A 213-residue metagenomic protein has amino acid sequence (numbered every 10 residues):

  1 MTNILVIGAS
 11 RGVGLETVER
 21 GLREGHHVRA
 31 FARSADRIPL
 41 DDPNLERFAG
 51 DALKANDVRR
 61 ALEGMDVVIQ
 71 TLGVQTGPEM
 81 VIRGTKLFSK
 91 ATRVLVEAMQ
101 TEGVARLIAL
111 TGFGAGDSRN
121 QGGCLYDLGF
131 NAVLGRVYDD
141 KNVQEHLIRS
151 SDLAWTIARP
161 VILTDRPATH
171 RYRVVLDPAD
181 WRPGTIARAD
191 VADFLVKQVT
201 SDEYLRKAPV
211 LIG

Functional and structural regions predicted by a protein language model:
I4-E24: N-terminal Rossmann NAD(P)H-binding glycine-rich loop of SDR-like oxidoreductase domains
L5, D36-V94, A98-T101, T200-E203: NAD(P)H-binding glycine-rich loop region in Rossmannoid oxidoreductase-like domains and their noncatalytic homologs
L5, R29, T156: Conserved beta-strand positions in the Rossmann-like core of class I SAM-dependent methyltransferases
H27, A35, P78-E79, K90-R136 (+1 more regions): Conserved Rossmann-fold NAD(P)-dependent oxidoreductase catalytic core, especially the SDR/UDP-sugar
F31-R37, P160-I162: Short, polar loop motifs at secondary-structure junctions
F88, D140, A158, I186-V196 (+1 more regions): Substrate-positioning beta->alpha
E145-P167: Conserved beta-loop-beta element that borders a ligand/cofactor-binding pocket
P167-Y172, Q198-K207: Glycine/proline-rich active-site loop of Rossmann-fold NAD(P)-dependent oxidoreductases
